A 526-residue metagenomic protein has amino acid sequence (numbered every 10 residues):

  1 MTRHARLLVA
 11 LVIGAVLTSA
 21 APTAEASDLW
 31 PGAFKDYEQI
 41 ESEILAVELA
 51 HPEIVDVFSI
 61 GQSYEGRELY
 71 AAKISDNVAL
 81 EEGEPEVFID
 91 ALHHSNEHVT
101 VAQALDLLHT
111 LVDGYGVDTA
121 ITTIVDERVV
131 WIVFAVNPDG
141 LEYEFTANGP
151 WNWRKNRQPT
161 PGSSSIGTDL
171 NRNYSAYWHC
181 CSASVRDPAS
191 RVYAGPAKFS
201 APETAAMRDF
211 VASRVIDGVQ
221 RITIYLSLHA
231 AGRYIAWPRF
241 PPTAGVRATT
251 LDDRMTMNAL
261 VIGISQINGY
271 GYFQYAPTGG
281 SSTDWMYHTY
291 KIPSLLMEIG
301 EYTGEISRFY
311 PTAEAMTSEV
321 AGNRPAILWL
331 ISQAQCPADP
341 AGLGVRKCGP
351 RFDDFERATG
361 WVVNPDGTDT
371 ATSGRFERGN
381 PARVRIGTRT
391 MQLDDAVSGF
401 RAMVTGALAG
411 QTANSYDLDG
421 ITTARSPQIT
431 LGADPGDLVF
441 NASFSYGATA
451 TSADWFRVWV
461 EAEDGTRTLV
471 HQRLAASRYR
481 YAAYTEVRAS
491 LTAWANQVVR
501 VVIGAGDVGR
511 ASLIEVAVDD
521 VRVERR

Functional and structural regions predicted by a protein language model:
V9-S19: Bacterial N-terminal signal peptides
T146, N152-G349: Metallocarboxypeptidase
P350-T412: Extracellular glycan-recognition surfaces and repeat-rich motifs
F355, S426, L431-Y446, V499-D507 (+1 more regions): Extracellular beta-strand-rich recognition modules
G410-G432, T485-R488: Short beta-strands within extracellular/lumenal beta-sheet-rich domains
D417-G420, A450, D507-R525: Extracellular carbohydrate recognition
A450-R457: Short coil-to-beta strand junction motifs in C2/discoidin
G465-W494: Extracellular carbohydrate recognition and processing domains and analogous Trp-centered ligand-binding platforms
